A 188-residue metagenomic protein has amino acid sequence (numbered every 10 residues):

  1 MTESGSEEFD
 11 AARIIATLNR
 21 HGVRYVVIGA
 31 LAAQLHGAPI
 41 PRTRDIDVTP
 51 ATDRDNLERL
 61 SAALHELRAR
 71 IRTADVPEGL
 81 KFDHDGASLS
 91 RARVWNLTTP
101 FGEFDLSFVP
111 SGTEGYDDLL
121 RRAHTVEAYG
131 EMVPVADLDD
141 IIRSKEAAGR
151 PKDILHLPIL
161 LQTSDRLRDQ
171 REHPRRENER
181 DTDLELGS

Functional and structural regions predicted by a protein language model:
M1-S188: Compositionally biased terminal segments of proteins
